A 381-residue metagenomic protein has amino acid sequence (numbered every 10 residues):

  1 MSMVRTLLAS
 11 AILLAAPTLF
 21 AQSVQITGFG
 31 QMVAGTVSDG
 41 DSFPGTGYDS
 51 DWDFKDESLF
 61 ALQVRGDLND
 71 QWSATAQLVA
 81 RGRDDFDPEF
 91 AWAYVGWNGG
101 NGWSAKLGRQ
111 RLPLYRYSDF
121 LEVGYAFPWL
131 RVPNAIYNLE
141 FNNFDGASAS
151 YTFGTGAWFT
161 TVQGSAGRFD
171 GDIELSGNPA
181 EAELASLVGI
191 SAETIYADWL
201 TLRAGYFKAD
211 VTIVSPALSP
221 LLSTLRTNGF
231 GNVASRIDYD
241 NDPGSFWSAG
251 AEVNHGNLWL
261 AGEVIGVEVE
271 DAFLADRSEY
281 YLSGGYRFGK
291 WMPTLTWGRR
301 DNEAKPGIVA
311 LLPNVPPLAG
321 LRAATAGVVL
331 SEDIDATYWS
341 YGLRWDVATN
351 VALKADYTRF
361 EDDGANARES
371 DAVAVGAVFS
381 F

Functional and structural regions predicted by a protein language model:
M1-L8: Bacterial N-terminal signal peptides that target proteins for export
A16-P17: N-terminal signal peptide c-region/cleavage motif recognized by signal peptidases
S23, N101-S104, E140-R287: Signature for the C-terminal beta-barrel architecture of outer-membrane proteins
S23-G35, D51-D172, L184-S186, E193-T201 (+2 more regions): Outer membrane beta-barrel
A34-S42, G82-F86, P113-Y117, T155 (+6 more regions): Gram-negative outer-membrane beta-barrel proteins
P44-G47, Q77-L78, P128-P133, I173-S176 (+2 more regions): Extracytoplasmic loops and strand-loop junctions of Gram-negative outer membrane beta-barrel proteins
F54, A80-E89, L139-F144, L175 (+3 more regions): Solvent-exposed loop/turn segments connecting transmembrane beta-strands in outer-membrane beta-barrel proteins
Y206-K208, L218-F381: Outer-membrane beta-barrel pore domains
